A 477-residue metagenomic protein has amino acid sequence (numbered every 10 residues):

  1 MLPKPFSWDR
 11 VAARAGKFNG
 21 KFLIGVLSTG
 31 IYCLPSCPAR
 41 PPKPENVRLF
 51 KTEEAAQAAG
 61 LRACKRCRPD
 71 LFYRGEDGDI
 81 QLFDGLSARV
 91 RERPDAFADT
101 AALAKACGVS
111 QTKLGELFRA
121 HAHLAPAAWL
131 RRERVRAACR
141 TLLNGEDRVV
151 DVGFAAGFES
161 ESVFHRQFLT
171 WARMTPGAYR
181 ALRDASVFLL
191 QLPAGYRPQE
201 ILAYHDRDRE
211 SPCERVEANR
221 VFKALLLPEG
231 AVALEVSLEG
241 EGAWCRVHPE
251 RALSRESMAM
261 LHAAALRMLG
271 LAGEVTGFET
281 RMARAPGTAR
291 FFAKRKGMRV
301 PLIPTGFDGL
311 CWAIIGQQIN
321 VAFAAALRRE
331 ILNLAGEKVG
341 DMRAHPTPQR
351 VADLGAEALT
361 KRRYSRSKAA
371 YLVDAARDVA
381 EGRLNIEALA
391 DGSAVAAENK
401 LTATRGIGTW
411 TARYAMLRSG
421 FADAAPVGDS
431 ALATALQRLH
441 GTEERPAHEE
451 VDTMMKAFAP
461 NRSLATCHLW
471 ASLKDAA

Functional and structural regions predicted by a protein language model:
M1-A477: HhH-family (HhH-GPD) DNA N-glycosylase catalytic core used in base-excision repair
